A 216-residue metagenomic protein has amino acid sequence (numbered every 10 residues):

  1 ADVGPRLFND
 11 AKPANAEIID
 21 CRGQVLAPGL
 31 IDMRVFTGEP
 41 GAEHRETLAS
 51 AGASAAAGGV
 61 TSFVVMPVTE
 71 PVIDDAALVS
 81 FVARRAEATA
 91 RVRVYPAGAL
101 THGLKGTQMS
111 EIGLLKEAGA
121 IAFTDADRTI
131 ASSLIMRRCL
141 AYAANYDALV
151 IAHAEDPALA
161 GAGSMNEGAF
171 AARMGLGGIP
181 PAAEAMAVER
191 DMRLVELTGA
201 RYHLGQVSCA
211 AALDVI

Functional and structural regions predicted by a protein language model:
A1-G29: Histidine-rich, glycine-flanked metal-binding segment
R6, F36, P67-P71, A99-L100 (+3 more regions): Short, ordered loop/turn segments at secondary-structure junctions
K12, A88-A90, T198: Short, structurally constrained coil/turn elements that cap an alpha-helix or connect an alpha-helix to the following
C21, M33-P40, A126, A154: Generic detector of well-ordered alpha-helical packing
Q24-V25, G41-V94, H102-I121, R137 (+3 more regions): Alpha-helical scaffold segments that flank or form the walls of functional sites
G29-V35, F63-V65, V94-G98, A122-T124 (+2 more regions): Hydrophobic faces of well-ordered beta-strands that scaffold small-molecule active sites in alpha/beta enzyme cores
I31-G38, A171-G177: Glycine/charged-rich beta-loop-alpha catalytic/anionic-binding loops adjacent to active sites
T107-I216: Histidine/acidic residue-rich metal-binding segments in metalloenzymes
